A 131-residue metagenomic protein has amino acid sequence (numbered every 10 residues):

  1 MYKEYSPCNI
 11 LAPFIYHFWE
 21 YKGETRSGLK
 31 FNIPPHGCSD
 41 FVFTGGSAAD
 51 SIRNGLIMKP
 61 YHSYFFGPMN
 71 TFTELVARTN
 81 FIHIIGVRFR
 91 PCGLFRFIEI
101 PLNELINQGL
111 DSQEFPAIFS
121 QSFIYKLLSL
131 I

Functional and structural regions predicted by a protein language model:
M1-I131: Alpha-helical bundle regulatory/interaction domains
